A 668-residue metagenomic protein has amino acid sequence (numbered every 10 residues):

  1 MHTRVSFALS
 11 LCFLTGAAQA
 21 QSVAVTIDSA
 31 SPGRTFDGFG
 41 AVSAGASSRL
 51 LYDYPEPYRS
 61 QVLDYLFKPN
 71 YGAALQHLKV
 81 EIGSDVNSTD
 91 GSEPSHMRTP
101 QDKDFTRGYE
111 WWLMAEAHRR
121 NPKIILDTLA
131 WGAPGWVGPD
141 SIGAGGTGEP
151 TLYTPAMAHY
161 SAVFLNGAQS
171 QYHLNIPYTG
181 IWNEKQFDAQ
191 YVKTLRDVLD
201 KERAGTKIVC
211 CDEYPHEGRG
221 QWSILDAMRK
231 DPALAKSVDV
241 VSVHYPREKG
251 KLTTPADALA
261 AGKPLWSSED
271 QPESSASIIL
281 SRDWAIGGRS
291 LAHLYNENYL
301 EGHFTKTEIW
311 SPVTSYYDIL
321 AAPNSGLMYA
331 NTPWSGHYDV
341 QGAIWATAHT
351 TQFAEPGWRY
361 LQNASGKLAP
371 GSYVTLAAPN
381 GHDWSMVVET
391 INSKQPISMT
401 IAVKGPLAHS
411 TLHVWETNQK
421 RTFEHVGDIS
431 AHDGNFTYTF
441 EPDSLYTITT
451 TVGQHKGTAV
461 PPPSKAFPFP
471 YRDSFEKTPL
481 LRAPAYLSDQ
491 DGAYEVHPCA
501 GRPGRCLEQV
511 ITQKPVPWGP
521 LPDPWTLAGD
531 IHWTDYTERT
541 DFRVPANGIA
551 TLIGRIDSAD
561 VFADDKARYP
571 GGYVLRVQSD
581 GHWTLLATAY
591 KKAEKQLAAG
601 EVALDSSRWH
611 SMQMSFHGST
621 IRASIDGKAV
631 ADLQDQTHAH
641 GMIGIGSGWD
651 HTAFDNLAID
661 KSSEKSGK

Functional and structural regions predicted by a protein language model:
S22-I176, I181, A189, K193 (+1 more regions): N-terminal catalytic cores of secreted or lumenal carbohydrate-active enzymes
S267-A354, W358-P370: Aromatic/acidic polysaccharide-binding cleft in carbohydrate-active enzymes
N363-A408: Carbohydrate-binding surface patches
F475, E538-T540, R608-H617, I621-A623: Short tryptophan-centered beta-strand motifs in secreted/extracellular beta-sheet-rich domains of glycan-recognition
L481-P522: Extracellular glycan-recognition surfaces and repeat-rich motifs
T512-L585: Secretory/extracellular carbohydrate-interaction modules and structurally similar beta-sandwich "look-alikes"
A589-S611: Short, aromatic/His-centered strand-loop micro-motif at the edge of beta-sheets
S624-G646: Short, solvent-exposed beta-strand-to-loop segments that form ligand-recognition rims of beta-rich domains
